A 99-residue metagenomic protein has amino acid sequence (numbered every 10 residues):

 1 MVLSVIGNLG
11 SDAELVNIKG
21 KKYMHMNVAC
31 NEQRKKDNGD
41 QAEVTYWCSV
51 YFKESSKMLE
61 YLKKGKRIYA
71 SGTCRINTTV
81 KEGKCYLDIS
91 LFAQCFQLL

Functional and structural regions predicted by a protein language model:
M1-L99: Single-stranded nucleic acid-binding surfaces, predominantly the OB-fold ssDNA-binding core
